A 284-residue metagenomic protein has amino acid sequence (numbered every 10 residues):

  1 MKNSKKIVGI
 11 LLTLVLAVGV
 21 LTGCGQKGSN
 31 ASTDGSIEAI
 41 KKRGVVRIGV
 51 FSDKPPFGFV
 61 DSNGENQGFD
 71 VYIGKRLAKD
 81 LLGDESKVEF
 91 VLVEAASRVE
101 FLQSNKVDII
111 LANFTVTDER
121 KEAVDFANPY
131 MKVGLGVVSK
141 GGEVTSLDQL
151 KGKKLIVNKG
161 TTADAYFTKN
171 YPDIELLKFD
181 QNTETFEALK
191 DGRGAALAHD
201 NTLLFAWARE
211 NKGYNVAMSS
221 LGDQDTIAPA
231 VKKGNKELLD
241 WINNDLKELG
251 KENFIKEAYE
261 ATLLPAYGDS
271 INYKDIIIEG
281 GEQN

Functional and structural regions predicted by a protein language model:
M1-R43, E282-N284: Short, low-complexity disordered leader/linker segments with a strong preference for bacterial N-terminal type II
G25-K27, V71-Y72, R76-D80, K153 (+3 more regions): Extended ligand-binding regions for polar small-molecule ligands
Q26-A31, K41, A165-F179, V216-S220 (+1 more regions): Ligand-binding clefts/hinges and TM-proximal coupling segments of bilobed small-molecule sensing domains
N30-I110: Extracytoplasmic small-molecule ligand-binding "clamshell" domains of the periplasmic binding protein/Venus flytrap
T33-G35, V88-E100, G142, L177-E187 (+2 more regions): Short helix-initiation/N-cap motifs at beta->coil->alpha
S52, M131-G141, N201, F205-L246 (+1 more regions): Periplasmic-binding protein-like
K75, K87-Q149: Acidic, polar ligand-binding/catalytic clefts
S97, F114-E122, K169, K190-Q224: A ligand-binding cleft/hinge motif common to bilobed small-molecule-binding domains
